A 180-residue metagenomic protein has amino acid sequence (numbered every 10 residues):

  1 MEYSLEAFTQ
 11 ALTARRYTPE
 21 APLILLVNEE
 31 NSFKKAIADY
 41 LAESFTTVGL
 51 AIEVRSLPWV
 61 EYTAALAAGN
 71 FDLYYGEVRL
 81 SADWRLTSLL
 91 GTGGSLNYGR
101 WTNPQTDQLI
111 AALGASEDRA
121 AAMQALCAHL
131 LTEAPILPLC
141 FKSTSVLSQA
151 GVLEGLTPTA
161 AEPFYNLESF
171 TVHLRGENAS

Functional and structural regions predicted by a protein language model:
M1-E43, A125, L174-A179: Append "and occasionally in soluble cytosolic enzymes with long acidic Gly/Pro-rich linkers
M1-E6, A65-G69, T87-A112, F141-S180: Short, solvent-exposed loop/beta-turn-alpha elements that line the ligand-binding surface or hinge of extracytoplasmic
M1-S4, L26-F33, I37, V54 (+3 more regions): Extracytoplasmic/periplasmic, Sec-exported soluble proteins
E6, Q10, A36-D39, E43 (+4 more regions): Solvent-exposed, polar/charged alpha-helical surfaces in well-ordered, non-transmembrane soluble domains, broadly
A14-E29, E77, E117-A150: Bilobed periplasmic-binding protein-like "clamshell/Venus-flytrap" ligand-binding domains
L25, F45, L66, D72 (+4 more regions): Hydrophobic, well-ordered secondary-structure elements that form the walls of internal hydrophobic environments
E30-F33, V60-E61, R79-D83, T144-L147: Solvent-exposed loop/turn segments at secondary-structure junctions within structured extracellular/periplasmic domains
T46-G91: Periplasmic binding protein-like
